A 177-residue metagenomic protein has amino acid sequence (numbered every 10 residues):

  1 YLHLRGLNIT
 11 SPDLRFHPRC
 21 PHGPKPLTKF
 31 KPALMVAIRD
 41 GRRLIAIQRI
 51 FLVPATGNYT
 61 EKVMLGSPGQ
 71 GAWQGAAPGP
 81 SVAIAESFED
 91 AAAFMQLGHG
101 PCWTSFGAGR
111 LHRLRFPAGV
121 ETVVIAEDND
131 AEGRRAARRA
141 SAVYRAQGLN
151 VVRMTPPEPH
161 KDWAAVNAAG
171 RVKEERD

Functional and structural regions predicted by a protein language model:
G6-L7, G98: A broad structural signal for alpha-helix termini and local helix breaks/kinks
N8, D13-R15, M64, S87 (+2 more regions): Residue-level preference for alpha-helix termini and adjacent loops
N8-K29: Short, basic/aromatic recognition patches
H22-E121: Phosphate-handling DNA/RNA-contact segment within nucleic-acid enzymes
G57, G79-V82, A91-D177: TOPRIM fold recognition
